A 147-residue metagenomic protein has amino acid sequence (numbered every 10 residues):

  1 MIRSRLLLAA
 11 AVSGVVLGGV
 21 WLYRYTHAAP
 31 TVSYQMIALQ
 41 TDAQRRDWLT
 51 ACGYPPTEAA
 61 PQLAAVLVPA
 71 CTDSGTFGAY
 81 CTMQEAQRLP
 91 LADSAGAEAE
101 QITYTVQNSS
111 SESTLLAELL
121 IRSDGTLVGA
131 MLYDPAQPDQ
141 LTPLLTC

Functional and structural regions predicted by a protein language model:
M1-R5: Positively charged n-region of N-terminal signal peptides that target proteins for export
L6, A86, L91, L119 (+1 more regions): Extended hydrophobic/Leu-rich segments
L7-W21: Hydrophobic membrane-insertion alpha-helices, especially the h-region of bacterial N-terminal signal peptides
Y25-Q40: Ser/Thr/Pro/Gly-rich low-complexity linker/stalk segments immediately outside membranes or between
A51-E112: Mature extracytoplasmic domains of secretory-pathway proteins
S111-C147: A short, surface-exposed interaction/processing loop segment used at functional sites
